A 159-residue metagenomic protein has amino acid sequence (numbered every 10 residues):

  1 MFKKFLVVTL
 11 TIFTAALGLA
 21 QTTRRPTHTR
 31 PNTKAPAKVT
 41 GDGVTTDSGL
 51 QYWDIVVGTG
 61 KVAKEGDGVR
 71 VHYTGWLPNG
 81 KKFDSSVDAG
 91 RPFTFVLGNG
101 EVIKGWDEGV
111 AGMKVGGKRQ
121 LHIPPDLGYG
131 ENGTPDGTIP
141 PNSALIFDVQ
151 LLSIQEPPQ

Functional and structural regions predicted by a protein language model:
F2-Q159: Cross-family detector of peptidyl-prolyl cis-trans isomerase
